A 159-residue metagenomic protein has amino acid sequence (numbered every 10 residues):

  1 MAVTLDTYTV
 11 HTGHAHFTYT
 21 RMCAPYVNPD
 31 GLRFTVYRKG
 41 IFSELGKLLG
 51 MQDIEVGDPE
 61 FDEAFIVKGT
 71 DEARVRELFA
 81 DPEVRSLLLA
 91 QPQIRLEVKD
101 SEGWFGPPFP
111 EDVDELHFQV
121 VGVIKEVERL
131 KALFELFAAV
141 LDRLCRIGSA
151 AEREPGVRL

Functional and structural regions predicted by a protein language model:
M1-L159: Charged, low-complexity intrinsically disordered regions
